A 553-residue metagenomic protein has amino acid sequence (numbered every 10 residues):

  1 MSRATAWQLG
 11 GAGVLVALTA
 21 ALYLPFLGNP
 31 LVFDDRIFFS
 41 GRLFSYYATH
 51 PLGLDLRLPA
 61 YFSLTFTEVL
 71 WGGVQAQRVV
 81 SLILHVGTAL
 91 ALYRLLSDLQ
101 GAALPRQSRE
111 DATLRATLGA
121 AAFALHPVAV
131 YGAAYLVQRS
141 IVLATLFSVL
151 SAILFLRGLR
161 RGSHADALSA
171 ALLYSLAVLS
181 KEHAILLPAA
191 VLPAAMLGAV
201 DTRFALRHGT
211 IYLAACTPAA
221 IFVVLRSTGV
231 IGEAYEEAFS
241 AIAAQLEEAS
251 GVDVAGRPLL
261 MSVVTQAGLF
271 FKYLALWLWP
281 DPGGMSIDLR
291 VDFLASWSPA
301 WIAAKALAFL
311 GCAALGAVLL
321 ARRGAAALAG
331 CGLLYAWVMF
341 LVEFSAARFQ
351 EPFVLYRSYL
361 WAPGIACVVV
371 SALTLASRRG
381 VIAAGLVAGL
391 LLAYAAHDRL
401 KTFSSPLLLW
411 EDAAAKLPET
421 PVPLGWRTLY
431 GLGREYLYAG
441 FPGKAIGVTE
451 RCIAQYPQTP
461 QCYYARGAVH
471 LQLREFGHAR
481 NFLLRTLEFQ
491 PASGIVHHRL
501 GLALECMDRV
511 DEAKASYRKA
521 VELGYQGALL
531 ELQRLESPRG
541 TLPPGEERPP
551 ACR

Functional and structural regions predicted by a protein language model:
M1-G443, A454, P460-Y463, A468: Polytopic membrane enzymes that build or remodel cell-surface glycoconjugates and lipids
L408-R553: C-terminal luminal/periplasmic domains and tails of membrane-associated envelope-modifying transferases
